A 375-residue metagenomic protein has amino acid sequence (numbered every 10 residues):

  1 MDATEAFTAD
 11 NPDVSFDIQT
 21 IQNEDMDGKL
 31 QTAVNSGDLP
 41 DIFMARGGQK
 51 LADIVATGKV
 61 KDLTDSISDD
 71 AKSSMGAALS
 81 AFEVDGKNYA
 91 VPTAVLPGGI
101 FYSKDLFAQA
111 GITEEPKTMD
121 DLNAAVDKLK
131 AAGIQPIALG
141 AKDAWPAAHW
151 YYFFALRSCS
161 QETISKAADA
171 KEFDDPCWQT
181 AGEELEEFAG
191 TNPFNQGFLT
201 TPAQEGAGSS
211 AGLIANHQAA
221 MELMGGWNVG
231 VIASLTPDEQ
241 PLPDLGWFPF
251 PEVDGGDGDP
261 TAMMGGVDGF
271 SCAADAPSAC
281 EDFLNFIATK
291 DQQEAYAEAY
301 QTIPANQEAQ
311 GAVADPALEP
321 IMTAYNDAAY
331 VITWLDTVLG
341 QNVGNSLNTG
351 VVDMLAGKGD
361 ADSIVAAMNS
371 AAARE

Functional and structural regions predicted by a protein language model:
M1-A52, E239, A295, S363 (+1 more regions): Conserved N-terminal structural module of periplasmic/extracytoplasmic solute-binding proteins
T20-K29, G48-Q49, K117-N123, F198-A215: Short helix-initiation/N-cap motifs at beta->coil->alpha
R46-G98, N123: Hinge/lid segment of periplasmic solute-binding proteins
D62-S74, A141, S158-T180, S234-Q240 (+4 more regions): Short, solvent-exposed loop/beta-turn-alpha elements that line the ligand-binding surface or hinge of extracytoplasmic
Y89-T93, G98, N123-D174, S210: Extracytoplasmic/periplasmic solute-binding protein
A170-P202: Glycine-centered hinge/linker elements that transmit conformational signals in sensory and ligand-binding systems
S234-A299: Extracytoplasmic/periplasmic substrate-recognition and gating elements
Y300-Q310, E319-A372: C-terminal capping/gating helix-and-loop segments adjacent to ligand/active sites or protein-protein/ligand interfaces
